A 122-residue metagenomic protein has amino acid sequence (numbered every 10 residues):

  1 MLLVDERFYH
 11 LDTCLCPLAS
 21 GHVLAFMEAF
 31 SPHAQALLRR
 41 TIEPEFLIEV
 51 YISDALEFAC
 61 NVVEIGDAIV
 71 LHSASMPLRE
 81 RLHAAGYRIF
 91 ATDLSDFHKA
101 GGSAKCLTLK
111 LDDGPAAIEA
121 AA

Functional and structural regions predicted by a protein language model:
M1-A122: The feature marks the mature, well-folded catalytic cores of soluble enzymes
